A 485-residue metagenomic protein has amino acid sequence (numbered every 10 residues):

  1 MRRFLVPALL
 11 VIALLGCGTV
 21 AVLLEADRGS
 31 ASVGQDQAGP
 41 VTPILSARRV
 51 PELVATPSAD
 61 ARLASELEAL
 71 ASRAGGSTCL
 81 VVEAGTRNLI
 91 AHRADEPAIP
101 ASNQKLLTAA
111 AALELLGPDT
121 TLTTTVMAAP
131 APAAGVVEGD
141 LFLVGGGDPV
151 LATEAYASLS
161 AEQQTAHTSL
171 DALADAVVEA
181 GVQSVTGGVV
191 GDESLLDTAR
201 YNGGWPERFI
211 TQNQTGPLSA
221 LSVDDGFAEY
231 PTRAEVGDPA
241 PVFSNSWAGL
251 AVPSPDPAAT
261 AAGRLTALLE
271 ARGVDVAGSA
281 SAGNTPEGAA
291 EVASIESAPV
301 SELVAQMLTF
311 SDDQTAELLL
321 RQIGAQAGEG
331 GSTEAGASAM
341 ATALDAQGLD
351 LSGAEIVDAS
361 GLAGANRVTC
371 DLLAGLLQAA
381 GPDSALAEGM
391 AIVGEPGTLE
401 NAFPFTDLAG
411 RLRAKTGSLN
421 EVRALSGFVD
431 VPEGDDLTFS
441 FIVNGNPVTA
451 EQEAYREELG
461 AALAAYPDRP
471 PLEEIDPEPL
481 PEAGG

Functional and structural regions predicted by a protein language model:
M1-C17: N-terminal export and membrane-targeting signals
C17-V50, T121, A267, R272-G273: C-terminal region of N-terminal signal peptides and the immediate post-cleavage residues of exported proteins
D36-I99, L173-G181: Beta-lactamase-like hydrolase cores
S77-T78, A134-S222, G226, G324-L372: Mid-domain, small-residue-enriched loop/turn segments at the edges of structured enzyme/sensor domains
R87, P100-P118, V189, L221 (+3 more regions): Active-site SXXK
I90-A91, L320-G485: Small-residue-rich helix-loop
E114-A129, G278-A280, L386-A387: Short, well-structured active-site flanking segments
A228-S384: A small/polar active-site loop signature that marks catalytic segments
